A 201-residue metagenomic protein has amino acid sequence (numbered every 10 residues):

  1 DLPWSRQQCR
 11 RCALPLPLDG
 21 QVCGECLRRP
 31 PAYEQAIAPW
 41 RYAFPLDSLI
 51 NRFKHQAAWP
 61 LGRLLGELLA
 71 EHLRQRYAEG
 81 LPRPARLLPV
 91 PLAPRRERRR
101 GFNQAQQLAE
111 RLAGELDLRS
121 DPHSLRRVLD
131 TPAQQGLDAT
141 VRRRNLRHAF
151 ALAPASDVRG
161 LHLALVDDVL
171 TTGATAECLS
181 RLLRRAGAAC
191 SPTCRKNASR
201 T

Functional and structural regions predicted by a protein language model:
D1-T201: Glycine-rich phosphate/pyrophosphate-handling loop used in enzymes and phosphotransfer proteins
